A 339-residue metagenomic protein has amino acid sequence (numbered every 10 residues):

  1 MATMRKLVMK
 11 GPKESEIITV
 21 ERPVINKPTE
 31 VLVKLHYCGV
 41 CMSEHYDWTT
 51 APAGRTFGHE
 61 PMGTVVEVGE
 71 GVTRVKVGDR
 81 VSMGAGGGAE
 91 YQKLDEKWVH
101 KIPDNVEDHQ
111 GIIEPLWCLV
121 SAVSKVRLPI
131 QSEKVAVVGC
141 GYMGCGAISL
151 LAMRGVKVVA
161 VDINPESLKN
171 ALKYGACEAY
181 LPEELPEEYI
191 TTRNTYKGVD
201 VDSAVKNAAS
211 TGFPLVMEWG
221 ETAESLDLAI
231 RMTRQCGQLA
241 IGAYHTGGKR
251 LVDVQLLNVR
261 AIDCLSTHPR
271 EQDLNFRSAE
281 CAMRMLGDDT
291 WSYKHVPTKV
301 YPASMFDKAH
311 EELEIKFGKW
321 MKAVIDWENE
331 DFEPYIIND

Functional and structural regions predicted by a protein language model:
A2, D227, R277-D339: C-terminal hydrophobic helical "lid"/dimerization subdomain of Rossmann-like NAD(P)H-dependent oxidoreductases
K6, E30, E60-M62, R80 (+4 more regions): Residue-level marker of beta-strand positions
E21-G39, Y46-G87: Glycine-rich beta-strand-centered segment in the early N-terminal region that forms part of a ligand/cofactor-binding
R80-V138: NAD(P)H dinucleotide-binding glycine-rich loop of Rossmann-like/cofactor-binding domains, especially the beta1-alpha1
V137-C140, A152-S225: Adenosine-nucleotide cofactor-binding segment
G144-C145: N-terminal Rossmann-fold NAD(P) dinucleotide-binding loop
V199-K206, G248-T298, K308: C-terminal substrate-binding/catalytic core of Rossmann-like NAD(P)-dependent dehydrogenases/reductases
T233-R250, L265: ADP-ribose/adenylate-binding Rossmann-like module
